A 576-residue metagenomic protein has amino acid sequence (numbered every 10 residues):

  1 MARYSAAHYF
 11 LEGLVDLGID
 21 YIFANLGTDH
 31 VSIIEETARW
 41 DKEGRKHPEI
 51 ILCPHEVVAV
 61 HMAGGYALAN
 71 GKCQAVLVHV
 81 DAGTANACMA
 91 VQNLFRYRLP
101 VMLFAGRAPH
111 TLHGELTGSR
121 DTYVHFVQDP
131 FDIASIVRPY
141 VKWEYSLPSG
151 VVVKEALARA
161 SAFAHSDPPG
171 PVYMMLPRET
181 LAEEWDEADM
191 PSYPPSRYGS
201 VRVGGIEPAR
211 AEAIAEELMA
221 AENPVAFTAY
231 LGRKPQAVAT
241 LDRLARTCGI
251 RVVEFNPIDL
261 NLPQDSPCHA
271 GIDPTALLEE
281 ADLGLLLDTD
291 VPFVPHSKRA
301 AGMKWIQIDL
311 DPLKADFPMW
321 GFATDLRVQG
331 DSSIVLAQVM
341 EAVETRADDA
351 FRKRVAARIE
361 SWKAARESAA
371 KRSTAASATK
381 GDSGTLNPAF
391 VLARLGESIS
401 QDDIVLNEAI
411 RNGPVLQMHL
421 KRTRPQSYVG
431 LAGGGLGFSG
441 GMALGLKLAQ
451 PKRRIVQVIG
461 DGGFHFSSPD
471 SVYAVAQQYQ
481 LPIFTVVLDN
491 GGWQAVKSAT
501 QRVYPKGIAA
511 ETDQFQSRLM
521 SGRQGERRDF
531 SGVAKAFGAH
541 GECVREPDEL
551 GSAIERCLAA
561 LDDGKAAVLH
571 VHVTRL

Functional and structural regions predicted by a protein language model:
M1, P148-V151, M303-A409, E511-L519 (+3 more regions): Phosphate/pyrophosphate-binding active-site segments
M1-R346, Y473, P482-T485, P505-K506 (+1 more regions): N-terminal alpha/beta PP-like core and its mobile active-site loop of ThDP/TPP-dependent enzymes
A7-L11, V15-L17, N25-T37, E360-K452: Active-site diphosphate/adenylate-binding microenvironment
D41, A67, A164, A245 (+4 more regions): N-terminal cationic-hydrophobic initiation segments that often serve targeting/anchoring roles
L112-V127, L278-E280, W320, V328-Q329 (+2 more regions): Thiamine diphosphate
M175-T180, I410-N412, H572-T574: A glycine-rich phosphate-binding loop feature that marks nucleotide/adenosyl-phosphate handling sites
A229-R233, T379-K380, G460-G463: Conserved short loop/turn motifs at secondary-structure junctions
